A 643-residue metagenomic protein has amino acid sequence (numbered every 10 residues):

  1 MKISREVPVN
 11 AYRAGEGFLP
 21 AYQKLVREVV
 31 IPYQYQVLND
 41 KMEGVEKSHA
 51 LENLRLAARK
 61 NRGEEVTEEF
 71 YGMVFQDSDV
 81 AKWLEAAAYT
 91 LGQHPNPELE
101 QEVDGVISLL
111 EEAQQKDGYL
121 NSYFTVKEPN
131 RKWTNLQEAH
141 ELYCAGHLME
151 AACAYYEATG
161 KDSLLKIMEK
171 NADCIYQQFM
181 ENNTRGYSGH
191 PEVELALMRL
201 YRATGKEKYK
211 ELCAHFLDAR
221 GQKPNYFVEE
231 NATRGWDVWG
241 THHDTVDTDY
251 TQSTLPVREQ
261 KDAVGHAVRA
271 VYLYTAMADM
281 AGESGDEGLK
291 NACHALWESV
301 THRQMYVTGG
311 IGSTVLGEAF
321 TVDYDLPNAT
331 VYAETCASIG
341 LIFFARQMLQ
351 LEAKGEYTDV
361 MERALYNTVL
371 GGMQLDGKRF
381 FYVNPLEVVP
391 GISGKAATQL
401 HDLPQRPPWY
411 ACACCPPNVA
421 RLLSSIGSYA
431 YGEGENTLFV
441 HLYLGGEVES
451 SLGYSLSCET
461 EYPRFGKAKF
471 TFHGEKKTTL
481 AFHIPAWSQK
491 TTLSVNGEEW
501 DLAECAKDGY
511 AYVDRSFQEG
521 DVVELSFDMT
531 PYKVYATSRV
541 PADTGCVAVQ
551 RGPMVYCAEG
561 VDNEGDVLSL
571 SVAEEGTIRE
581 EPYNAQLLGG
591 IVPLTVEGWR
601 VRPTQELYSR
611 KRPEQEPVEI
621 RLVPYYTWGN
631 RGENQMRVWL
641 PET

Functional and structural regions predicted by a protein language model:
M1-D79, D104-F124: Low-complexity, Ser/Thr/Pro/Gly-enriched N-terminal "stalk/linker" regions
K2-S4, A58-V80, R131-C144, Q177-H190 (+5 more regions): Solvent-exposed loop and edge beta-strand segments that line ligand/cofactor-binding and catalytic clefts
A11, C213, C293, D359-N367 (+4 more regions): C-terminal beta-rich recognition modules with glycine/proline-rich loops and embedded aromatic residues
L19, L84-P97, G146-K161, E194-K206 (+5 more regions): Well-ordered alpha-helical scaffold segments within catalytic/enzyme domains
L56-F75, A81, E85, T90-S188 (+1 more regions): Extended ligand-binding groove/face enriched in aromatic
G282-R303, N328-K378: Catalytic-core region of carbohydrate-active enzymes that cleave or remodel glycosidic bonds
T471, K476-P485: Surface-exposed beta-strand/loop patches in extracellular or lumenal glycoproteins
S488-D514, K533-R539: Solvent-exposed beta-strand/loop surfaces of large extracellular or lumenal domains
